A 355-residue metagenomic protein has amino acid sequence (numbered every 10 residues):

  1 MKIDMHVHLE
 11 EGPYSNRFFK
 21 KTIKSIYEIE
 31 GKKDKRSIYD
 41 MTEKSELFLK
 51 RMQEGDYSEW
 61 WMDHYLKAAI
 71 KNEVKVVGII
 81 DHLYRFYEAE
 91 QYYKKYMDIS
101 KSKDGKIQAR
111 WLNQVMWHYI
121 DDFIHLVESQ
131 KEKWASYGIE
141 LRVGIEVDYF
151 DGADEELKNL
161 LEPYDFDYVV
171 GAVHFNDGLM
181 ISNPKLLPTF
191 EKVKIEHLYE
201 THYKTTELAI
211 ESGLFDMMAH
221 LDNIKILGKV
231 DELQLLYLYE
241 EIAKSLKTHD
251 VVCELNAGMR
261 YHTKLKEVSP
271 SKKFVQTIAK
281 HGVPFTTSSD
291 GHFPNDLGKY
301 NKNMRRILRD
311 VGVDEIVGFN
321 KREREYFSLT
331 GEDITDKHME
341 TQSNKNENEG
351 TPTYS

Functional and structural regions predicted by a protein language model:
M1-F48, K192, L208, G213-F215 (+2 more regions): Charged catalytic cores and adjacent phosphate/nucleic-acid-binding surfaces used for phosphate/nucleic-acid chemistry
M1-Y149, L227, L233, F293-D296 (+2 more regions): An N-terminally biased module of ancient metal coordination in phosphate/nucleic-acid-related enzymes
M62, I120-V127, H202, T206 (+2 more regions): Aromatic/hydrophobic pocket-lining residues that form the small-molecule binding cavity in soluble enzyme cores
I70-K71, Y96, V127-G138, K158-D167 (+3 more regions): Acidic (Asp/Glu)-rich catalytic clusters
K75-V76, D167, D216, D314: Short acidic/polar active-site loop segments enriched in Thr and Asp
V77, L141-V143, V169, C253 (+1 more regions): Hydrophobic/aromatic residues located in beta-strands of well-ordered beta-sheets within soluble catalytic
I79, G144, A172, M218 (+1 more regions): Generic enzyme active-site microenvironment
H82-E90, Y149-G152, Y164, Y168-S245 (+1 more regions): Divalent metal-binding pocket/active-site signature
